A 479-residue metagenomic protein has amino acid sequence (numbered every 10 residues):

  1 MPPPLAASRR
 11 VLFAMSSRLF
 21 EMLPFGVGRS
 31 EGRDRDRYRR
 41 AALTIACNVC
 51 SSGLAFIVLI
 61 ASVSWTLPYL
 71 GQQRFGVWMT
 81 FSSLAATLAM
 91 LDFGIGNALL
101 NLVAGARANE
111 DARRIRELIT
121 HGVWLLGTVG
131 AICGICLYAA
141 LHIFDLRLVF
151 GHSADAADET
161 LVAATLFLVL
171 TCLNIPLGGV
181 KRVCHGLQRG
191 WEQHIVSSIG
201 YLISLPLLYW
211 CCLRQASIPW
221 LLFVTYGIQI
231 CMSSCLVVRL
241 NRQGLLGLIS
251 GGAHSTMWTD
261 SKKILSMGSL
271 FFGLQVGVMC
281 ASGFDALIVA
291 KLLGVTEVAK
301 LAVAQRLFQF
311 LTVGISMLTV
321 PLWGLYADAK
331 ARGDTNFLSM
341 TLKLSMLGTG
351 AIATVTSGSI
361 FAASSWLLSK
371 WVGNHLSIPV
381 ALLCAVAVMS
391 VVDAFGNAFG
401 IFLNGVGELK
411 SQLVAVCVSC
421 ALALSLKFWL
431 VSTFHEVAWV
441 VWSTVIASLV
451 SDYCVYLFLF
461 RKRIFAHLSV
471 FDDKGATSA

Functional and structural regions predicted by a protein language model:
S17-F25, R39-G105, G134, Y138 (+5 more regions): Signature of the first transmembrane helix
E21-A41, D155, P219-T225, L236-S282 (+4 more regions): Interhelical loop/hinge segments that connect adjacent transmembrane helices in multipass membrane
R33, L141-L166, V295, T335 (+1 more regions): Interfacial segments at transmembrane-helix termini and the short loops linking adjacent helices
L43-V63, G200, L221-G244, S255-G324 (+2 more regions): Transmembrane helical elements of multi-pass membrane transporters/channels
G76-F93, H121-L125, C231, S269-L270 (+4 more regions): Alpha-helical transmembrane segments of polytopic membrane transporters and translocases
F93-N109, G186, L245, I249 (+2 more regions): Helix-loop junctions and terminal segments of transmembrane helices in multi-pass membrane transport/translocation
L161, T165, H194-L245, V418-L422 (+1 more regions): Hydrophobic alpha-helical transmembrane segments
V169-I199, P219, C384, V388-V418: Membrane-interface junctions at transmembrane-helix termini in multi-pass inner-membrane proteins
